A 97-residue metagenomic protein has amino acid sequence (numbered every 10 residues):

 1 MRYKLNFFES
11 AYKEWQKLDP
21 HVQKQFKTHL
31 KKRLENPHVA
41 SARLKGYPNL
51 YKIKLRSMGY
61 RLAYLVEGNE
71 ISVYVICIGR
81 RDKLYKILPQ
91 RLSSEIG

Functional and structural regions predicted by a protein language model:
R2-N6, S10-K13, K17, K24 (+2 more regions): Enriched for short, Lys/Arg-rich terminal
K17-V22, A42-G46: Short, mixed-charge, low-aromatic patches
H21-R33: Compact soluble domain cores
K31-L55: A short, surface-exposed loop/turn module that caps and links secondary-structure elements
